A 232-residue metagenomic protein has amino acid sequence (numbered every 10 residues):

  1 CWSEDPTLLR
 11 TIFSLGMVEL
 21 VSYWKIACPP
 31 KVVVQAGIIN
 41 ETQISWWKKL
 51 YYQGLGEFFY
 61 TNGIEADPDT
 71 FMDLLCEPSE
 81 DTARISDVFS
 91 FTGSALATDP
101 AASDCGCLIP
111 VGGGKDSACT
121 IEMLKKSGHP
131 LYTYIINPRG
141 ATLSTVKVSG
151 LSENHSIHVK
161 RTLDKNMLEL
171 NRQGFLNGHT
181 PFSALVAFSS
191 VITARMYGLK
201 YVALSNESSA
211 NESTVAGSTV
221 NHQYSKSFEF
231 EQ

Functional and structural regions predicted by a protein language model:
C1-G106, M123-N166, R172-L176, G198: RNA-binding accessory domains that recognize and position tRNA/RNA substrates
C107-I109, C119: An acidic-aromatic substrate-binding cleft motif
V111-G113: Class I SAM-dependent methyltransferase "Motif I" SAM/SAH-binding loop
D116: Hydrophobic/small residue at the entry helix of a nucleotide-binding pocket
C119-M123, V186-S189: Short, hydrophobic/aromatic alpha-helical segments in well-folded domains
N137-Q232: ATP-dependent adenylate-handling ligase core
